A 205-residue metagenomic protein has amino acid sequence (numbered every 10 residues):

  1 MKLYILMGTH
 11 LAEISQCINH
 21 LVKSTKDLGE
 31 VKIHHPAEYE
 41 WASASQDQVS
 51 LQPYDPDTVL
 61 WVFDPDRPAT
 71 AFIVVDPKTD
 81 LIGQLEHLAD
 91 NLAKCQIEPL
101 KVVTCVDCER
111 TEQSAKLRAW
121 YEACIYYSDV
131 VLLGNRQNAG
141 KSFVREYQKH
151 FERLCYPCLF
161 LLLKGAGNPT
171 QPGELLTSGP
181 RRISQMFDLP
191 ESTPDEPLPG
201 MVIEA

Functional and structural regions predicted by a protein language model:
M1-S43: Glycine-rich P-loop/Walker A and Walker A-like loops and their local beta1-loop-alpha1 context in P-loop NTPases
L6-L11, H34-Y39, I73-T79, V106-E109 (+2 more regions): Structural motif
M7, I14-S15, D27, H35 (+3 more regions): P-loop NTP-binding module
T9-H10, D47-P53, D107-S114: Short, flexible loop segments at the rims of nucleotide/cofactor-binding pockets, characterized by
E13-S15, E38-S45, L81-G83, T111-E112 (+2 more regions): Short, charged/polar "capping" segments at the starts of alpha-helices and the immediately preceding loops
E30-G83: Conserved nucleotide-sensing/catalytic segment adjacent to the nucleotide-binding pocket in NTP-handling enzymes
D76-C155, L159-L161: Phosphate/Mg2+-binding loops and adjacent switch elements in nucleotide/diphosphate-handling enzyme cores
G140-A205: C-terminal accessory "lid"/substrate-recognition subdomains
